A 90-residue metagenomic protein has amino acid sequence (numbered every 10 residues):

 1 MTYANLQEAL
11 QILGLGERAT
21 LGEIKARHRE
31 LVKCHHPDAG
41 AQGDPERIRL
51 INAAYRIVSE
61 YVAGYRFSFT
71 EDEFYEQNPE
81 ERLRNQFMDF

Functional and structural regions predicted by a protein language model:
M1-F90: C-terminal accessory/regulatory regions appended to core domains
